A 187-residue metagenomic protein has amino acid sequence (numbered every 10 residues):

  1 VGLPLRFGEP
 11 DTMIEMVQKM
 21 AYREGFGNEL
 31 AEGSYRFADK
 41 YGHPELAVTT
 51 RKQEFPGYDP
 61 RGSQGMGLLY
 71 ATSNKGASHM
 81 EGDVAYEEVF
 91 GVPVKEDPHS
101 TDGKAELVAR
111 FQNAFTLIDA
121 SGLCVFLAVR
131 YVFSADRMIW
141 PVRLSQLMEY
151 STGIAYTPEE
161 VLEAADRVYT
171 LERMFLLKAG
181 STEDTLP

Functional and structural regions predicted by a protein language model:
V1-P187: Extended C-terminal regions of large enzymes
